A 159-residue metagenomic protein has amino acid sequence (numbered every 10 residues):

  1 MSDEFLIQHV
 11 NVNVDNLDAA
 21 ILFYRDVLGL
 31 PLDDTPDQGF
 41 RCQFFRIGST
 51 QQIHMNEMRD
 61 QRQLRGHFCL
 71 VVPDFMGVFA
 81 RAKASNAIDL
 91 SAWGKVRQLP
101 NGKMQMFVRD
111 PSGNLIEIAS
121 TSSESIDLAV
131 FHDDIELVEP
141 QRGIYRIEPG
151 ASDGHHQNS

Functional and structural regions predicted by a protein language model:
S2-E4, N11-Q52: Core segments of cupin and vicinal oxygen chelate
I7-H9, Q63-F68: Eukaryotic phosphotyrosine signaling hubs
N11, C69, E117-A119: Residues embedded in well-ordered beta-strands within globular domains across many folds
L17-D18, F68-L115, I126, R142-S159: Vicinal oxygen chelate
Y24, A82-K83, S120, V130: Short, flexible helix/strand-to-coil boundary loops that buttress conserved ligand/catalytic motifs in alpha/beta
P31-R65, V108, L115-S120: Conserved short beta-strand elements that form part of the metal-binding/catalytic scaffold of enzyme active sites
S123-G143: A short, polar/charged loop-to-alpha-helix boundary motif
